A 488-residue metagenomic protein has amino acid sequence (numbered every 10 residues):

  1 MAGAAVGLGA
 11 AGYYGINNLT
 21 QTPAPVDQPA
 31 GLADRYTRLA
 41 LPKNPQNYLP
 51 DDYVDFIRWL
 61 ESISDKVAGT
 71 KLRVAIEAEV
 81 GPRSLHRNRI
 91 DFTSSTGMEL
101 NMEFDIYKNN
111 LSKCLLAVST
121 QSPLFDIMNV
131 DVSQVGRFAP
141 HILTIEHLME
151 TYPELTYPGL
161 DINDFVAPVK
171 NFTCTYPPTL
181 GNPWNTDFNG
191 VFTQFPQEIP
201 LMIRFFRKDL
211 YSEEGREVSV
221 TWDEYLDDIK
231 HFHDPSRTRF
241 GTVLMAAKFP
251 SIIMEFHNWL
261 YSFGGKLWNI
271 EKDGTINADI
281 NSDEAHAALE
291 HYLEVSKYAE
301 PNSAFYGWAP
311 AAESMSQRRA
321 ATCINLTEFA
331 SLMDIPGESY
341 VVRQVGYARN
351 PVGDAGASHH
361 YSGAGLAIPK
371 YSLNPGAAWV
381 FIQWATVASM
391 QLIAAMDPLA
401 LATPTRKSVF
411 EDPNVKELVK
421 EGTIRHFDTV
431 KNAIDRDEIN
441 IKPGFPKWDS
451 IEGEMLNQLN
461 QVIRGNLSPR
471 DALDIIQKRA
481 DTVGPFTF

Functional and structural regions predicted by a protein language model:
M1-N18: N-terminal export signals
A24-W59, K66-V67, K431-F488: Conserved C-terminal helix/tail region of periplasmic/extracytoplasmic solute-binding proteins
R35-K66, D131-L201, Q344-A348, K431: Hinge/lid segment of periplasmic solute-binding proteins
T37-Q46, E328-V341, D354-E454: C-terminal lobe and pocket-closing loops of periplasmic/extracytoplasmic Venus-flytrap solute-binding proteins
D65, L148-V166, A246, F263-A287 (+4 more regions): Short, solvent-exposed loop/beta-turn-alpha elements that line the ligand-binding surface or hinge of extracytoplasmic
I90-T175, D209, E213-E217, S314 (+2 more regions): Extracytoplasmic "Venus flytrap"/periplasmic binding protein-like
T173-Q197, M202, E224-N277, A320: Extracytoplasmic/periplasmic solute-binding protein
D227-H233, I270-F305, G346, N350: Glycine-centered hinge/linker elements that transmit conformational signals in sensory and ligand-binding systems
